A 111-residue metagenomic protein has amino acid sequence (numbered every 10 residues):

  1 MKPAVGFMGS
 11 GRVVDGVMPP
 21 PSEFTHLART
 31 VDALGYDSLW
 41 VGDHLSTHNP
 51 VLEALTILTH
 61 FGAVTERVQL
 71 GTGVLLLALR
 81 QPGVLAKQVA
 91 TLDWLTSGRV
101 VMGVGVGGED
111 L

Functional and structural regions predicted by a protein language model:
M1-V64: N-terminal beta1-alpha1-beta2 module of alpha/beta enzyme domains
K2-P19, L79-L111: Flexible, glycine-rich active-site loops centered on histidine and acidic residues that chelate a metal or position
G35, E66, T96-G98: Active-site-proximal glycine-rich helix-loop-beta segment
L39, L70, V100-M102: Hydrophobic residues within beta-strands of alpha/beta enzymes
G42, G73, G103-G105: Structural motif
L45, L75, G107-E109: Catalytic metal-binding/acid-base residues of hydrolase active sites
T47-N49, L75-Q81: Glycine-rich "substrate-gating" loop/helix at the edge of Rossmann-like oxidoreductase active sites
T65-G73: Conserved catalytic cysteine-centered active-site region of acyl-thioester-dependent Claisen-condensing enzymes
